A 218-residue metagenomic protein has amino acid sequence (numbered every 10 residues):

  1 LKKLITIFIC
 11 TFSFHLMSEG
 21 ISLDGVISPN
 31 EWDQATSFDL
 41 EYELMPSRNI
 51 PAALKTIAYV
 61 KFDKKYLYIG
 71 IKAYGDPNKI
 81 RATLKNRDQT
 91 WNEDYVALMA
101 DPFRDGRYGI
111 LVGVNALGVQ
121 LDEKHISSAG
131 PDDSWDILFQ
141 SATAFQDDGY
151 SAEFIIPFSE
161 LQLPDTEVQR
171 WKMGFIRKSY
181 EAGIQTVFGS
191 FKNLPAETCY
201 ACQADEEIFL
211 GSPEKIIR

Functional and structural regions predicted by a protein language model:
L4-S13: Sec-dependent N-terminal signal peptides
F14-R218: Structural preference for beta-rich elements and adjacent junctions enriched in aromatics
